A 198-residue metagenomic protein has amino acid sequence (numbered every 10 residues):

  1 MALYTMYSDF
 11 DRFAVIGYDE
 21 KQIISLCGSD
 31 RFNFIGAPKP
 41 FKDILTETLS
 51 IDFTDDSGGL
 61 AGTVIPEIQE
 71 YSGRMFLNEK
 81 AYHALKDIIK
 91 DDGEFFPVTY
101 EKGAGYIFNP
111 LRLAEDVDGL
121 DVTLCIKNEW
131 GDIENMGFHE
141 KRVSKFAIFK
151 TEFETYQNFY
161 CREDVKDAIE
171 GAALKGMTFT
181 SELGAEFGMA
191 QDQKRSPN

Functional and structural regions predicted by a protein language model:
M1-N198: Phosphate/anion-contacting hairpin/loop surfaces
